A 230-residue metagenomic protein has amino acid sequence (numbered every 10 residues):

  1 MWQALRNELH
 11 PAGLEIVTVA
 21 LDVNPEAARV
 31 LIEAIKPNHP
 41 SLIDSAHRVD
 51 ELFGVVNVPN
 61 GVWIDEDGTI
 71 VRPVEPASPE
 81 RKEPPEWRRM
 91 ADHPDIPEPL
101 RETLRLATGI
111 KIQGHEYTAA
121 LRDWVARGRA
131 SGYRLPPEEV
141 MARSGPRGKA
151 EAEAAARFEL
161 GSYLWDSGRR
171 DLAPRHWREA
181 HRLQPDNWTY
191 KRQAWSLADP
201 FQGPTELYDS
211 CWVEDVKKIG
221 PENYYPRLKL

Functional and structural regions predicted by a protein language model:
M1-A34, S45-A46: Structural microenvironment flanking redox-active thiols in thiol-disulfide oxidoreductases
N7-P11, E33-K36, G54, T69 (+3 more regions): Sec-exported extracytoplasmic/periplasmic mature domains
V17, E51-N60, D166, L172-R175 (+1 more regions): C-type cytochrome heme c attachment motif
A20, I43-S45, D65, R72-P76 (+1 more regions): Glycine-rich, histidine-containing beta strand-loop boundary motifs that form or position
E26, V49, S78-E80, L197: Generic structural signal for helix capping and beta-alpha/helix-loop junctions
R29-V58, V62-I64: Short, internal strand/loop/helix patches that form the active-site neighborhood or redox-interaction surface
G61-P84, S167: Short, glycine-anchored, charge-dense loop/turn motifs used at functional sites
E80-L230: Non-globular targeting/processing and membrane-anchoring segments
